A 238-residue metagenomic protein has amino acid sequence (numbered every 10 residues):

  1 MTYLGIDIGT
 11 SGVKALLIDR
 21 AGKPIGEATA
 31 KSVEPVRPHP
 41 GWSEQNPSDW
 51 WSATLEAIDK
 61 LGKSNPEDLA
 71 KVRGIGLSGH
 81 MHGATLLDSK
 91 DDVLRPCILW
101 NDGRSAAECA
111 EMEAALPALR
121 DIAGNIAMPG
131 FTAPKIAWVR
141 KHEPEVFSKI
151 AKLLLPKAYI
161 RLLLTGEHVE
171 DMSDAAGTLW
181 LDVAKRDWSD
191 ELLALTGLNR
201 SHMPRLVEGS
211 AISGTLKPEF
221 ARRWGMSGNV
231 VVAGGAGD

Functional and structural regions predicted by a protein language model:
M1-R95, D121, K149, A221-R222 (+1 more regions): N-terminal glycine/serine-rich phosphate-binding loop of ATP-dependent small-molecule kinases, especially carbohydrate
T2, I8-T10, L119-A236: Gly/Ser/Thr-rich active-site cleft segment
A21, S89-K90, A115, H142-P144 (+1 more regions): Short loop segments at secondary-structure junctions
P96, E108, L163: Residues that scaffold the ATP/ADP-binding catalytic core of kinase and kinase-like folds
D102: Carbohydrate-associated surface elements
A106-A115: Hinge/lid segment of periplasmic solute-binding proteins
